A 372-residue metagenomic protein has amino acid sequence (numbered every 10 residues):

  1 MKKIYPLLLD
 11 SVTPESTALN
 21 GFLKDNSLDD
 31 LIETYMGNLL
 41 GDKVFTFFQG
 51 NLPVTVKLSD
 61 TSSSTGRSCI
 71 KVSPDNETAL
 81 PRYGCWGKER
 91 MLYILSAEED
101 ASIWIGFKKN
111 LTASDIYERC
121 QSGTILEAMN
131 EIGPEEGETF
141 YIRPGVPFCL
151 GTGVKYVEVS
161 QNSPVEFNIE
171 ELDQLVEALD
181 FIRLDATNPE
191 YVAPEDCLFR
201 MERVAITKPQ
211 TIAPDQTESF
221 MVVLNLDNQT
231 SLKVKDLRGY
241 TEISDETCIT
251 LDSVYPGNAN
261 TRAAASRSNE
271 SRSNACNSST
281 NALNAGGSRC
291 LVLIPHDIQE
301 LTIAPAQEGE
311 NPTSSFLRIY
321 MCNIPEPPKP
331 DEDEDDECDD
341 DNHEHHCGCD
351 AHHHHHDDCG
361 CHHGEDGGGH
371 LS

Functional and structural regions predicted by a protein language model:
M1-L111, E170-N188, M201, T313-D331: Transition-metal
S59-D60, S68-I70, R90-Y93, E131-I132 (+2 more regions): His/acidic/aromatic-lined binding-pocket segments of jelly-roll/cupin-type domains and related regulatory beta-sandwich
S63-R67, D75-N76, C85-G87, A97-D100 (+3 more regions): Ligand-binding loop in jelly-roll beta-barrel domains
N110-S122, M221-L224, Q229-S231: Short, basic/aromatic beta-hairpin or loop at an interaction surface
S114, S122-L172: Contiguous mid-protein beta-loop-alpha structural module that forms a pocket-lining wall or clamp of enzyme active
M129-F140, V234-G257, A282-D297: Short acidic-glycine-tyrosine-enriched beta hairpin
V165-F220: C-terminal amphipathic alpha-helical segment
P330-S372: Histidine-centered metal-binding segments
